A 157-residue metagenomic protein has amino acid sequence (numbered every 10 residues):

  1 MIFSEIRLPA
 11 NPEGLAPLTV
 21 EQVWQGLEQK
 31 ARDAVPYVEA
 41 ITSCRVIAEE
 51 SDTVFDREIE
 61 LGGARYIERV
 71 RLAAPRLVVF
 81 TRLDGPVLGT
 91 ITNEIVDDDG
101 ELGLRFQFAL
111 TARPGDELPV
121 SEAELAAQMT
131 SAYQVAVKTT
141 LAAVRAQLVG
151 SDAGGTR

Functional and structural regions predicted by a protein language model:
M1-E5, I41, V54-D56, R65 (+1 more regions): Intrinsic-disorder/low-complexity, polar/charged segments enriched in Ser/Thr/Lys/Arg/Asp/Glu/Gln
M1-R45: Hydrophobic ligand-binding cavity/cleft-lining segments
A10-P12, L61-G63, L110-P114: Beta-strand elements of well-folded, non-transmembrane domains
A16-L18, V35, S131, K138 (+1 more regions): Short, Lys/Arg-rich flexible segments
S43-C44, L141-R157: Short, highly charged C-terminal tails/helix-capping segments
S43-R45, Y66-R71, G89-D97: Hydrophobic/aromatic beta-strand elements that line small-molecule binding cavities or substrate pockets in beta-rich
V46-D84: Glycine-rich portal/gate segments that line the openings of hydrophobic small-molecule binding cavities
L83-V135: Beta-strand/loop substructures that line and gate deep hydrophobic ligand-binding cavities in soluble
